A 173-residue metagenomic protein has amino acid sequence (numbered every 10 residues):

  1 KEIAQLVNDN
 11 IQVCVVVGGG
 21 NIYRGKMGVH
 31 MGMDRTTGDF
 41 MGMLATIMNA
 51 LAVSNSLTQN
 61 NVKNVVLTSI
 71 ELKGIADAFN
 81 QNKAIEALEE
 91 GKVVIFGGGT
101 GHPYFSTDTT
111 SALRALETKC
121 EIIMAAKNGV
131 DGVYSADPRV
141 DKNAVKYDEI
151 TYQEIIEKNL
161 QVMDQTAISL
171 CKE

Functional and structural regions predicted by a protein language model:
K1-Q12: N-terminal glycine-/serine-/threonine-rich phosphate-binding loop
V7, T58, L88: Conserved ATPase "switch" residues in P-loop NTPase domains
V13-G20: Glycine-rich beta-strand-to-loop/alpha-helix junction loops that act as flexible
G20-I22, G99-H102: Short glycine-rich anion-binding loops that position phosphate/pyrophosphate groups of nucleotides and phosphorylated
K26-R35, I70-V93, P103-E173: Active-site phosphate/oxyanion-binding loops
G28-A76: Glycine/small-residue-rich loop that forms an oxyanion/phosphate-binding "nest" at active or ligand-binding sites
